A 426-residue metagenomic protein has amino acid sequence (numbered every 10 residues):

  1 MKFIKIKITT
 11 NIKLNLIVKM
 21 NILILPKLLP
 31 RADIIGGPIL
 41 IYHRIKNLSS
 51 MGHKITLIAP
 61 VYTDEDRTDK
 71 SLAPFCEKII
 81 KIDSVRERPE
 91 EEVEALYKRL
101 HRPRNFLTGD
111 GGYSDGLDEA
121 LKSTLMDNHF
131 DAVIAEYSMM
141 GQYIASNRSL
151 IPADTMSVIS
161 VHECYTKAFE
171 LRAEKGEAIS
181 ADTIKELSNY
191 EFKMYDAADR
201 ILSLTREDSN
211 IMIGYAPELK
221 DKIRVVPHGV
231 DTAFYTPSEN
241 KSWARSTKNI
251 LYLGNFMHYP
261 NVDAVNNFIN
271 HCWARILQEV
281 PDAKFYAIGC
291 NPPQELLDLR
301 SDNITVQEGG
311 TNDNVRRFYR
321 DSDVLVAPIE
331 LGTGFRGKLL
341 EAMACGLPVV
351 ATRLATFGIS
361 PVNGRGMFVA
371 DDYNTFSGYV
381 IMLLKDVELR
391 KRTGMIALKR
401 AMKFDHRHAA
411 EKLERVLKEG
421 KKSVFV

Functional and structural regions predicted by a protein language model:
E91-N147, E174-A197: Conserved nucleotide-sugar donor-binding subdomain of glycosyltransferases
D199, R320-G334, L347: Acidic donor-binding loop of glycosyltransferase active sites
E207, G229: Carbohydrate-associated surface elements
I213, V230-S246, L297: Acidic anion/phosphate-binding donor-loop and adjacent secondary structure in glycosyltransferase catalytic cores
K284-R317, D321: Nucleotide-activated donor-binding/catalytic signature segment of Leloir-type glycosyltransferases, i.e., the conserved
K338-E341, P348-T352: Short hydrophobic beta-strand element within catalytic cores of glycosyltransferases and related nucleotide-activated
M367-N374, M382-V387: Conserved acidic donor-binding segment of nucleotide-sugar-dependent glycosyltransferases
L389-K403: A short, well-ordered alpha-helix in the C-terminal region of glycosyltransferases
